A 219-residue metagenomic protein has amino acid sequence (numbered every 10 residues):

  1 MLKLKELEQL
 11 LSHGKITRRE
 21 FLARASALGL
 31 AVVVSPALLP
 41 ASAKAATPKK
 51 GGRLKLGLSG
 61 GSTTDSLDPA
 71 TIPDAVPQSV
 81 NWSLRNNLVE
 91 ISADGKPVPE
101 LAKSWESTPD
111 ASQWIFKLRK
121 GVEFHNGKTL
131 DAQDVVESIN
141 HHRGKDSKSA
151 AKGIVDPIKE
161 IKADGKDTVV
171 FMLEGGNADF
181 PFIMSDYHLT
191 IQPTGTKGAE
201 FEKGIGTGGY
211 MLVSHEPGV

Functional and structural regions predicted by a protein language model:
M1-E20, G29: N-terminal secretory signal peptides
K15, A37-G60: C-terminal segment of N-terminal export signals and the immediately downstream linker at the start of the mature
E20-S42: N-terminal export signals
G51-G60, Q113-I115, V135-S138, V169-F171 (+1 more regions): Short, well-ordered beta-strand elements
G57-P109, N140, K203-G209: N-terminal lobe/hinge region of extracytoplasmic solute-binding protein
G61-Q78, L101-A102, K128, A150-A151 (+2 more regions): A structural "hinge/loop" feature
S104-K148, V170: Aromatic- and charge-enriched surface segment that lines or borders ligand/interaction sites
K117, A151-T194, G209, V213-E216: Surface-exposed binding/hinge segments that line and control ligand-binding clefts or catalytic entry sites
